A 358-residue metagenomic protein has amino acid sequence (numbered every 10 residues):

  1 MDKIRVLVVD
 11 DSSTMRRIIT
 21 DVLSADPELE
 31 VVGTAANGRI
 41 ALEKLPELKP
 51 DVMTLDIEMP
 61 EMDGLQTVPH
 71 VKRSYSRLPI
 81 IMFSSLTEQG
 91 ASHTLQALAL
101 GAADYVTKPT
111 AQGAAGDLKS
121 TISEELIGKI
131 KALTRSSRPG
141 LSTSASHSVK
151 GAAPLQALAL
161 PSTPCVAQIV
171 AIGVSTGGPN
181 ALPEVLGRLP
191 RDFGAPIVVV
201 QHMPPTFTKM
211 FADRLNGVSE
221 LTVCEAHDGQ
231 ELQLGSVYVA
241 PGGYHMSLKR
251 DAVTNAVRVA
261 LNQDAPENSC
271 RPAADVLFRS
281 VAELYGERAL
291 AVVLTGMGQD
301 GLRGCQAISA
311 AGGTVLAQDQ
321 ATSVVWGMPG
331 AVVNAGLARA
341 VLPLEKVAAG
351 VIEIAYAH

Functional and structural regions predicted by a protein language model:
M1-L7, S13-S24, E28, R39-I40 (+3 more regions): Conserved acid/base catalytic micro-environments in cytosolic active-site loops
A36: Acidic, two-metal ion nucleic-acid-processing modules in DNA metabolism proteins
